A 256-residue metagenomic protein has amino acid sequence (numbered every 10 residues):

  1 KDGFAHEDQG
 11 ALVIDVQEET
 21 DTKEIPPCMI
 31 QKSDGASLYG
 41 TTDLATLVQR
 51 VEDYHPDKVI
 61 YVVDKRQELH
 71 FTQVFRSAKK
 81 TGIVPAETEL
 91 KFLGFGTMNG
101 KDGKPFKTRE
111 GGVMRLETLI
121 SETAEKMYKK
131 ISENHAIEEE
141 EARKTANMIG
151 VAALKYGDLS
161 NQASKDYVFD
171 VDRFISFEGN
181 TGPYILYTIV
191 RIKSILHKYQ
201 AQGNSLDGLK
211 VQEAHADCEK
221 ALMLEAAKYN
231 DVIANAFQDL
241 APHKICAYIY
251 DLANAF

Functional and structural regions predicted by a protein language model:
K1-F256: Non-catalytic interaction-recognition regions
